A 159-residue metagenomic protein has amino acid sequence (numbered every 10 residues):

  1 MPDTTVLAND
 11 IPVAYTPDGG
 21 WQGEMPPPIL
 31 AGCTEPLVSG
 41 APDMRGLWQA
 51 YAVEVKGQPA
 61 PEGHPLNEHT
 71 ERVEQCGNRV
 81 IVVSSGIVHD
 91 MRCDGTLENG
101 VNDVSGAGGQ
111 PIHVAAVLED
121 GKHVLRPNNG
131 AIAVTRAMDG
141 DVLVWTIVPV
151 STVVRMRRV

Functional and structural regions predicted by a protein language model:
M1-R79, V159: Amphipathic/hydrophobic helical signal segments and adjacent flexible N-terminal regions that mediate secretion
N9-I11, P59-G109, V148: N-terminal glycine/threonine-rich, aromatic-flanked beta-hairpin/loop signature
M44-P59, R92-G100, I112-H123: Short, basic/low-complexity N-terminal boundary segments at the transition from targeting/disordered tails
V53, S85-I87, D94, N128-G130 (+2 more regions): Surface loops and adjacent helix of pleckstrin homology
E68-E71, V88-H89, I112-V114, A131-T135 (+1 more regions): A structural detector for short beta-strand units
C76-G77, G86, D120-G121, D139-G140: Residue-level signal for tight coil/turn positions that link beta-strands
Q110-V134, M138-D139: Acidic, glycine-rich flexible loop segments
V142-P149: Short, exposed beta-strand-loop hairpins at the edges of beta-sheets in extracellular/periplasmic proteins
